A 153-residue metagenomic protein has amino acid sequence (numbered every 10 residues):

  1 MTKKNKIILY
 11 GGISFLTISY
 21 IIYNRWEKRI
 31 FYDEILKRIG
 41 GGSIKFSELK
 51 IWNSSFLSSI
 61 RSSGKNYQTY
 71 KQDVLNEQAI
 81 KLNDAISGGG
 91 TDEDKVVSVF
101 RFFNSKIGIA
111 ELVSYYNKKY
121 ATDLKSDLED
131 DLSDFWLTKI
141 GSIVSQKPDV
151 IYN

Functional and structural regions predicted by a protein language model:
T2-K28: Single-pass alpha-helical membrane anchors
Y23-N153: Long, charge-enriched amphipathic alpha-helical scaffolds and associated charged IDRs in eukaryotic peripheral-membrane
